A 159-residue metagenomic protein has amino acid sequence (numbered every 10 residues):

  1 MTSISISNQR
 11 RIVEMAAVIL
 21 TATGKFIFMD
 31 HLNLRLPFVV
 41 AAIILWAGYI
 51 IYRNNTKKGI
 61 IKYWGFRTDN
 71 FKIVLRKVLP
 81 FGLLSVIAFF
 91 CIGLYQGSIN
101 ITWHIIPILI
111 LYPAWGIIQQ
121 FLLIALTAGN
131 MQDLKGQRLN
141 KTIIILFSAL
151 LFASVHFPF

Functional and structural regions predicted by a protein language model:
T2-A17, G59-V86, W103-Y112, G136-I144: Interfacial transmembrane-helix boundary/kink motif in multi-pass membrane proteins
T2-T56, K77: Alpha-helical transmembrane segments in multi-pass membrane proteins
A16-L20, I44, L83-A88, L146-S154: Lipid-exposed faces of alpha-helical membrane segments in multi-pass integral membrane proteins
V18, P80-F89, Q119-T127: Core segments of transmembrane alpha-helices that mediate helix-helix packing or line hydrophobic substrate/ligand
T23-L32, F89-W103, F157-F159: Juxtamembrane "helix-exit" motif on the non-cytosolic side of transmembrane helices
L34-A41, I99-Y112: Non-cytosolic membrane-interface motifs at loop->transmembrane helix junctions
A47-W64, L123-T127: Canonical alpha-helical transmembrane segments
I105-F159: Transmembrane helix-loop-helix hairpins at the membrane interface of multi-pass integral membrane proteins
